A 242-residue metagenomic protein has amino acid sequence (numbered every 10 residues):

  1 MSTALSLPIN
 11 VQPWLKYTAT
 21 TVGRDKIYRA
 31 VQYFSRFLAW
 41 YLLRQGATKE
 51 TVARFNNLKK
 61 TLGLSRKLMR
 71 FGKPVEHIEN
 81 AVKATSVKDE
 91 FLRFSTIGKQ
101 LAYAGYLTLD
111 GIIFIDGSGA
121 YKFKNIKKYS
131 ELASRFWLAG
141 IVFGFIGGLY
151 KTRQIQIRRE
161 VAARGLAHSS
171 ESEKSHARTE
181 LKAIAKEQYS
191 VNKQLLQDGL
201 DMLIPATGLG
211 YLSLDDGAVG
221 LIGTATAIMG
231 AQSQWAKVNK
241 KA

Functional and structural regions predicted by a protein language model:
M1-Q197, L203-A225, A231-A242: Glycine-rich, hydrophobic membrane-spanning regions of integral membrane proteins that mediate transport
